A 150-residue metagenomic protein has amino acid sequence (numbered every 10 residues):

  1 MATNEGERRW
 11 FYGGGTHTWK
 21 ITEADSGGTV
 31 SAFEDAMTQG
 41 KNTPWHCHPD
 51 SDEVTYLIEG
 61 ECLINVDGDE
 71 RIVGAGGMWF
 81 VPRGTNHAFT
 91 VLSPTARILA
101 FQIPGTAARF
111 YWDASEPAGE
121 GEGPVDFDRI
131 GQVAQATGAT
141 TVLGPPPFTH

Functional and structural regions predicted by a protein language model:
M1-S31, E116, E120-H150: A short, N-terminal "cap"/entry segment at the start of jelly-roll beta-barrel domains of the cupin/DSBH fold
G15, D69-R71, P94: Well-ordered beta-strand scaffold positions
W19, F33-H48: Conserved short histidine dyad/triad with adjacent acidic residue
D25, E61, G68-N86: Short acidic-glycine-tyrosine-enriched beta hairpin
S26, L63, R83-A108: Ligand-binding loop in jelly-roll beta-barrel domains
K41, P49, C62, W112 (+2 more regions): Hydrophobic small-molecule pocket/channel-lining residues, especially in calycin-type beta-barrels
D50-C62, D67: Glycine- and acidic-residue-biased ligand/ion/polar-headgroup-sensing regions
R97, A108-G121: A hydrophobic, small-residue-rich beta->alpha segment in the mid-to-C-terminal subdomain of diverse proteins
